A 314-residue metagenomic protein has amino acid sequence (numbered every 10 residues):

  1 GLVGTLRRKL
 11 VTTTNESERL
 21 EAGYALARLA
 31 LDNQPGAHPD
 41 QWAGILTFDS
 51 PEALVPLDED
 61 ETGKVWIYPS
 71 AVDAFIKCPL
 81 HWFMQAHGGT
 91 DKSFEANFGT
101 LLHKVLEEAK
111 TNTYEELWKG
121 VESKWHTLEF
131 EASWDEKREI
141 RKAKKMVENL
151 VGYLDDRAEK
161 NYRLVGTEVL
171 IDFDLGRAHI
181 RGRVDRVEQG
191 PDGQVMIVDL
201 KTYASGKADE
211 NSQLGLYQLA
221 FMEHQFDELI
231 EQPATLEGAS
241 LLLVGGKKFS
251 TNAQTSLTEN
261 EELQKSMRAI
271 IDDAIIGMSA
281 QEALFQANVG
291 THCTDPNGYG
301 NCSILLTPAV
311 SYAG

Functional and structural regions predicted by a protein language model:
G1-G314: RecB-family 4Fe-4S metal-dependent nuclease core
